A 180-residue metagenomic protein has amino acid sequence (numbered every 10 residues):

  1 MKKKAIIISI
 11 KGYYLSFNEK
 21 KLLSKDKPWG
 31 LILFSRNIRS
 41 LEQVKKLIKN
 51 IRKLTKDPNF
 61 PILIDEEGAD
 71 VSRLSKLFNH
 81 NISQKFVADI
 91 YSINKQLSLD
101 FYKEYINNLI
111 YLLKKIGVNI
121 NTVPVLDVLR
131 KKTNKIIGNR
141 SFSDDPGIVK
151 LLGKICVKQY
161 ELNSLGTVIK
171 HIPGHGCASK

Functional and structural regions predicted by a protein language model:
M1-L15, C156: Boundary/entry segment of secreted carbohydrate-active catalytic domains
K2-K3, P28, D57-N59, L162-L165: Short coil/turn connectors at secondary-structure junctions
I8, I64, I169-K170: Active-site flanking residues adjacent to catalytic metal/cofactor-binding acidic residues
L15-I32: N-terminal glycine-rich anion-binding loops that anchor highly charged ligand groups
F17-N18, T122-L126, V168-H175: Short low-complexity stretches enriched in small and charged residues
N18-L22, L47-I51, L109, L152 (+1 more regions): A general structural detector for well-ordered alpha-helical segments in enzyme core domains, enriched
K27-I148, G176-K180: Enzymes and membrane/adaptor proteins characterized by extended Gly/Ser/Thr/Asp/Glu-rich, aromatic-dotted
L152, C156-S179: Phosphate/pyrophosphate-binding betaalpha-module
